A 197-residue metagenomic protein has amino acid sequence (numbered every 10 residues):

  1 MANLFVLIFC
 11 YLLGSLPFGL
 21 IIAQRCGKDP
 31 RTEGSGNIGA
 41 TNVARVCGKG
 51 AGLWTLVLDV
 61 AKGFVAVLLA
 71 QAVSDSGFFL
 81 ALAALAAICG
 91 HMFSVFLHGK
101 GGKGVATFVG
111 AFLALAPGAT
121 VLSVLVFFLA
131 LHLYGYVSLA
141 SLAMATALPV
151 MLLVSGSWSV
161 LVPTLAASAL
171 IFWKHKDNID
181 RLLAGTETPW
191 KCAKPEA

Functional and structural regions predicted by a protein language model:
M1-C26: N-terminal signal-anchor transmembrane alpha helix
A2, V6-L7, A51-V95, L115-G118 (+2 more regions): Nucleotide and nucleotide-moiety/phosphate-recognizing core
C10-S15, A87-H91, F127-L131, A167-K174: Alpha-helical transmembrane segments of multi-pass membrane proteins
G19-Q24, G90-K100, F127-Y134, K176-D180: C-terminal ends of transmembrane helices
L20-G52, N178-A197: Cytosolic, membrane-interface loops and tails of multi-pass inner-membrane proteins
D29-A40, F96-V109, Y136-A143: Short, non-helical or kinked segments that cap or interrupt transmembrane helices
A44-G48, A70-V73, A86, G90 (+2 more regions): Interfacial segments of multi-pass membrane proteins
V121, V137-A145, S155-A167: Loop-to-transmembrane alpha-helix initiation sites
